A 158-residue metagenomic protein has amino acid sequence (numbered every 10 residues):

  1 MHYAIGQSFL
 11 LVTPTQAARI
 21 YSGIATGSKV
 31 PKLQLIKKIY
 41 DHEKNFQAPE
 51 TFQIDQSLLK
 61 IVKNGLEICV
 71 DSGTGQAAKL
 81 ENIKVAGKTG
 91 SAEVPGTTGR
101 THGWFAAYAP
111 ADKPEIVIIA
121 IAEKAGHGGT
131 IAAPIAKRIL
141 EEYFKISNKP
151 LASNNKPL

Functional and structural regions predicted by a protein language model:
M1-A48, S57, L66-N148: Active-site beta-strand/loop architecture of penicillin-binding DD-peptidases
P150-L158: Intrinsic disorder/low-complexity segments
